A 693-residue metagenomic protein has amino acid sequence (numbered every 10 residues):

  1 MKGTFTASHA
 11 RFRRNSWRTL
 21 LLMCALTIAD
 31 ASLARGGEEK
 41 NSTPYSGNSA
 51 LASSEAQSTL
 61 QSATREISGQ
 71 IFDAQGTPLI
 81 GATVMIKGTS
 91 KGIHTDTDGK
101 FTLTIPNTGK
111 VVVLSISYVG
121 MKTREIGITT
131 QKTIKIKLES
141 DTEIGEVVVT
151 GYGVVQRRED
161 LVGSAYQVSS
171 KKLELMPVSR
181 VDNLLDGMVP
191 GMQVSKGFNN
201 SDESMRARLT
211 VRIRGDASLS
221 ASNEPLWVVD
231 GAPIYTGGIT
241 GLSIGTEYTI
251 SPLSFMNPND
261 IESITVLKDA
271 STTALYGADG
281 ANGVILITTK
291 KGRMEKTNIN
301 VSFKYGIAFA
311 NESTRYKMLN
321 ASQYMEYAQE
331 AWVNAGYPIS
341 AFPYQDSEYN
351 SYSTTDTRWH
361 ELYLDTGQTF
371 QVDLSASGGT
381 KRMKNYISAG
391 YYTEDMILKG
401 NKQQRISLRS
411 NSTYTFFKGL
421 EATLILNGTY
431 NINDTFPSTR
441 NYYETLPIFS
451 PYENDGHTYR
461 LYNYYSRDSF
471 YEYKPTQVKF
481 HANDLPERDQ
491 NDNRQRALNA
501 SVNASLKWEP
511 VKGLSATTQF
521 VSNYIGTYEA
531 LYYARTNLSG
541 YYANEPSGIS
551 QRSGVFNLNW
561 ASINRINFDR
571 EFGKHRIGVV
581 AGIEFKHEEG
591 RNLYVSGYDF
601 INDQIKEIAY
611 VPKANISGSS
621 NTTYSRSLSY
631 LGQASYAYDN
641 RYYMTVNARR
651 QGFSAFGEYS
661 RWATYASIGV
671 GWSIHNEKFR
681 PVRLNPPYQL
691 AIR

Functional and structural regions predicted by a protein language model:
K2-R409, Y414-F417, E421-T423, N427 (+2 more regions): Short, small/polar-rich motifs associated with maturation and membrane association, primarily at protein termini
E159, N223-E224, R293-R358, T366 (+5 more regions): Surface-exposed loop/interface segments of Gram-negative outer-membrane beta-barrel transport/assembly proteins
G215, T289, L374-G378, L408-Y414 (+5 more regions): Residues on the lipid-exposed face of transmembrane beta-strands in outer-membrane beta-barrel proteins
S243-E247, V502-W508, F520-Y524: Alpha-helical support elements that line or immediately flank enzyme active sites and cofactor-binding pockets
I261, L408-S410, T518, S562 (+5 more regions): Extended, hydrophobic alpha-helical segments in both membrane/secreted and soluble proteins
F303, A389-D395, M644-F656: Transmembrane beta-strand segments that form the barrel wall of outer-membrane beta-barrel proteins
E658-W662: Short glycine/threonine-rich loop-to-helix capping motif typified by GTGT followed within a few residues by an Asp-Pro
